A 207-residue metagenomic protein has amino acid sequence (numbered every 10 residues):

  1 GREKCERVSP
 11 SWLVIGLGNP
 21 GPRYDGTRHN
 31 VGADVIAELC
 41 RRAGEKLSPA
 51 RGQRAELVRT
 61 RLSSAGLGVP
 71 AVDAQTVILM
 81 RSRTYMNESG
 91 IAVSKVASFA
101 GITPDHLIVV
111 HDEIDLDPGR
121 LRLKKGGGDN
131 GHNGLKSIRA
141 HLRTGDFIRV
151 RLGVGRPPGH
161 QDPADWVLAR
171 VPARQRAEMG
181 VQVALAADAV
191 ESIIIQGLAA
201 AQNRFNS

Functional and structural regions predicted by a protein language model:
G1-G126, L135-V150, P157-D162, A169 (+1 more regions): Nucleotide and nucleotide-moiety/phosphate-recognizing core
N130-G131: Hydrophobic alpha-helical segments within soluble ligand-binding/sensing domains
